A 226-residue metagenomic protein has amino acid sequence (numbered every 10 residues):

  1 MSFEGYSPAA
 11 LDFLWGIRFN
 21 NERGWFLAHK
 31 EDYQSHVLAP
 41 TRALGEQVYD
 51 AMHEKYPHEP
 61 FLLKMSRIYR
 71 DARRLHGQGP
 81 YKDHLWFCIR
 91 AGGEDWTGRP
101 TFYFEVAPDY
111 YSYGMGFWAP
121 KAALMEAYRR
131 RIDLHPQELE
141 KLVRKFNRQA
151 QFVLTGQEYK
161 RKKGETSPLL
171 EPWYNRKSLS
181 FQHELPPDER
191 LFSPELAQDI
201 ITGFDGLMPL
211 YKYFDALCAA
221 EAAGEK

Functional and structural regions predicted by a protein language model:
S2-G16, G45, Q137, F152-K226: Long, solvent-exposed, polar/charged low-complexity segments
W15-I68: Active-site acidic/histidine clusters and adjacent loop/turn architecture that either coordinate catalytic ions
N21-A28, A122-E126, S193: Inter-helical turn/loop segments and adjacent helix faces that build the functional surface of alpha-helical bundle
K30-V37, F117, Y128-I132, F192 (+1 more regions): Short histidine-centered catalytic/ligand-binding loop motif
V48-E59, F146-N147, Y213-A223: Surface-exposed helix-capping loop/turn segments at secondary-structure junctions
E54-Y81, L85, A150-K163: A short, surface-exposed loop/turn module that caps and links secondary-structure elements
R73-D133: Aromatic- and glycine-enriched beta-alpha-beta binding-site module
P108-P168: Compact, glycine/acidic-enriched structural inserts
